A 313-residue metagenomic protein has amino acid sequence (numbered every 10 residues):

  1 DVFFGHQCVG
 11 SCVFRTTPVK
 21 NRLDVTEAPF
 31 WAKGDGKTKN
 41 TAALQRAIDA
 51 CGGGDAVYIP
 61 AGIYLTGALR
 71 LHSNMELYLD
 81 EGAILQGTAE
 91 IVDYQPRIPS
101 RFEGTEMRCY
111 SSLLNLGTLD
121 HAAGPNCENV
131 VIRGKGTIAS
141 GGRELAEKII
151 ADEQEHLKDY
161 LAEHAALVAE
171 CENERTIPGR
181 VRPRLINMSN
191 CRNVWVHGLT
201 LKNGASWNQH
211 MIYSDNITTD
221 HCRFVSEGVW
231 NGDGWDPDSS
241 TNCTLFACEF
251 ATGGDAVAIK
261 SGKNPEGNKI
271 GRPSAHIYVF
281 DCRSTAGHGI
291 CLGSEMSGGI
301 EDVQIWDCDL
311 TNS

Functional and structural regions predicted by a protein language model:
D1-S313: Extracellular/periplasmic carbohydrate-active domains that bind, remodel, or depolymerize complex polysaccharides
